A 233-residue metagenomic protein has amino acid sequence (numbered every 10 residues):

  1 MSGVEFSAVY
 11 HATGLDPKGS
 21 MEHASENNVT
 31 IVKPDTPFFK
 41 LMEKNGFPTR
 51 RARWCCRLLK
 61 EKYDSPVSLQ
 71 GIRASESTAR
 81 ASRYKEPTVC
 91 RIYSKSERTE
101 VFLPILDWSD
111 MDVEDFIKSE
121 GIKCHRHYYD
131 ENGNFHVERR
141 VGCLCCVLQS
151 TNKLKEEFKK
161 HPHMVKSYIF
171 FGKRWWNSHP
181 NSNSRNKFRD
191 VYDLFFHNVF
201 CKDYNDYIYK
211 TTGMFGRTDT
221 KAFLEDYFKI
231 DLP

Functional and structural regions predicted by a protein language model:
M1-E120, P233: ATP-dependent adenylation/nucleotidyltransferase module used to activate substrates
K33, I72, Y128-Y129, S150: Short secondary-structure boundary segments
C55-C56, C90, C124, C145 (+1 more regions): Generic recognition of cysteine residues
S119-Y128: Extended serine/threonine-enriched, polar tracts that run as long, contiguous segments within proteins
Y129-P233: ATP/NTP-dependent adenylation/nucleotidyl-transfer catalytic domains that generate, transfer, or process NMP-activated
